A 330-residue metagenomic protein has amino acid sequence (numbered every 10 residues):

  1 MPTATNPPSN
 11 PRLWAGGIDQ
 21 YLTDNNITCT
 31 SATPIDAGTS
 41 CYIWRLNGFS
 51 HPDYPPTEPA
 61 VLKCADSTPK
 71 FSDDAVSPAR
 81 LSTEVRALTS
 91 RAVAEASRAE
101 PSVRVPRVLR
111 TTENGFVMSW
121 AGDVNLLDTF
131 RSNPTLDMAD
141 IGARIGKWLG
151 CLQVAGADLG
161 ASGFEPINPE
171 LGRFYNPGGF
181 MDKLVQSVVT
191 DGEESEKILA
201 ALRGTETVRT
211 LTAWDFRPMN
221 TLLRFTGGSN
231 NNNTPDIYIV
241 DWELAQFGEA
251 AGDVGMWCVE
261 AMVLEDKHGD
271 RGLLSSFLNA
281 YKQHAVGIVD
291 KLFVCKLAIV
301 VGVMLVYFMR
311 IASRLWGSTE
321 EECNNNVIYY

Functional and structural regions predicted by a protein language model:
M1-T33: Juxta-kinase regulatory segment immediately upstream of eukaryotic protein kinase catalytic domains
P2-T3, P7, P11-W14, D182 (+1 more regions): Helical subdomain adjoining the active site within ATP-dependent kinase catalytic cores
N25-Y54: ATP-binding glycine-rich phosphate-binding loop
N47-G163: ATP-binding pocket architecture of kinase catalytic cores
S72-D73, R224-S276: Active-site Asp-x-Gly
K147-T205: Active-site catalytic-loop/activation-segment of kinase and kinase-like phosphoryl-transfer enzymes
L211-W214, P218: Catalytic-loop of the protein kinase fold
A251-V286, V301-E321: Active-site activation/catalytic loop segments of kinase-like enzymes and analogous catalytic loops in related
